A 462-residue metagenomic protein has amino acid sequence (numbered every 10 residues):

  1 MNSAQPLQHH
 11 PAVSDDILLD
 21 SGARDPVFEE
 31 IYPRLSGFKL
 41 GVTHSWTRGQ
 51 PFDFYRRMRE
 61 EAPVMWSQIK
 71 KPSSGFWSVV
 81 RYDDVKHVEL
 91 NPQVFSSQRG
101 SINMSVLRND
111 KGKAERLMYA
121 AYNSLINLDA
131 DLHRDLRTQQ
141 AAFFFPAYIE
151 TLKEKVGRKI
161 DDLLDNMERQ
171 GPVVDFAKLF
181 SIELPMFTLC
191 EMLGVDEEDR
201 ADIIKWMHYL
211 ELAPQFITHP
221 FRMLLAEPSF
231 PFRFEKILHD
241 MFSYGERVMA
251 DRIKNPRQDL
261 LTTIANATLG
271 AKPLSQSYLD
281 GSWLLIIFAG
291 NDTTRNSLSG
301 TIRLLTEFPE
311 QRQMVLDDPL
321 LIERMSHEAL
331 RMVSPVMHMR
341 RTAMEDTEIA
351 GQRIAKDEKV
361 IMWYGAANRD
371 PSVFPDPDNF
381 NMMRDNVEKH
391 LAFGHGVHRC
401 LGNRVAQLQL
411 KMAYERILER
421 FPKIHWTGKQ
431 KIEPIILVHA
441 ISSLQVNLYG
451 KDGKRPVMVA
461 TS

Functional and structural regions predicted by a protein language model:
M1-S462: Cytochrome P450
